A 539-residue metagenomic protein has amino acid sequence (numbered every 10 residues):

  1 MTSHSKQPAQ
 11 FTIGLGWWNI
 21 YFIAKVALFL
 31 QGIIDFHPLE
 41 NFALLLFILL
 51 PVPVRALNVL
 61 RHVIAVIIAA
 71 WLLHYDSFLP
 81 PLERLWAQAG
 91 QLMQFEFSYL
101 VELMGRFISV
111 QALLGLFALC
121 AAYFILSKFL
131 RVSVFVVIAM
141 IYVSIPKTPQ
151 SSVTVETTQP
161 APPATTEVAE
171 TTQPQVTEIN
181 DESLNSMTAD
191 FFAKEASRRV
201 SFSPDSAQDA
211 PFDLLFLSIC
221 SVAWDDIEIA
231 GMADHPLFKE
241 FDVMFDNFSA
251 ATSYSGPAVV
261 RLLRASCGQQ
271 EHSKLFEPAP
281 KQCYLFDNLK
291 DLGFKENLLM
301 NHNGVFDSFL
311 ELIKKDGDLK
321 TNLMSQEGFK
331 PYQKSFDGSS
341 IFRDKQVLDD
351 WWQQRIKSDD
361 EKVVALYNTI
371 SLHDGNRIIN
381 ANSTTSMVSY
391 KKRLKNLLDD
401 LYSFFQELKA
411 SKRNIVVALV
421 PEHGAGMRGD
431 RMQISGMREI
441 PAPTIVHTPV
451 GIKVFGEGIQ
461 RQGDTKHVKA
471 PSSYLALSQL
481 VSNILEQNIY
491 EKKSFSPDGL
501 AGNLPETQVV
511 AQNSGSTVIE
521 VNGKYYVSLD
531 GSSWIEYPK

Functional and structural regions predicted by a protein language model:
M1-P163: Transmembrane and membrane-interface helices of multi-pass, inner-membrane envelope-modifying transferases
S3-P8, N414, V420-I459: Histidine-centered active-site microenvironments of extracellular/periplasmic hydrolases and transferases
T148-N380, Y474-L485, Y490-D498: Active-site-proximal alpha/beta segments of enzymes that process anionic O-linked groups
F216, N396-G436, V481-L485: Metal-dependent active-site segment of extracytoplasmic phospho-/sulfohydrolases and closely related
F276-K281, M387-K395, R438-V446, G458-V481 (+1 more regions): A short beta-strand-to-alpha-helix junction
N376-L401: Active-site-proximal segments of metal-dependent phosphoesterases and phosphodiesterases across multiple
L485, I489-K539: Phosphate/adenylate-binding glycine loop and adjacent helical scaffold
